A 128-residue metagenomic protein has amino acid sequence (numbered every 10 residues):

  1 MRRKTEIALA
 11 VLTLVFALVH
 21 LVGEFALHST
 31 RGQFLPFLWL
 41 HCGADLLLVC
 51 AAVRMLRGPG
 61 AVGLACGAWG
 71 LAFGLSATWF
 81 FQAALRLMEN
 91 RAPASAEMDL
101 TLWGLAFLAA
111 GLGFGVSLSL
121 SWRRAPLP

Functional and structural regions predicted by a protein language model:
M1-A17, V116-P128: Cytosolic juxtamembrane helix and N-cap/initiation of the first transmembrane helix
M1-A8, S29-L35, L56-G63, R91-A94: Juxtamembrane loop-transmembrane helix junctions in multi-pass integral membrane proteins, especially the extracellular
A8-H20, G70-T78, L105-G113: Alpha-helical transmembrane segments of multi-pass integral membrane proteins
L9-L46, A77: Hydrophobic transmembrane helix segments
F25-L38, S76-G104: Interfacial non-cytosolic loop connecting adjacent transmembrane helices
L46-M55, G113-L118: Alpha-helical transmembrane segments in multipass membrane proteins, preferentially the mid-helix core
A51-L75: Loop-to-transmembrane helix junctions at the membrane interface
R91-A125: Alpha-helical membrane-associated segments of multi-pass integral membrane proteins
